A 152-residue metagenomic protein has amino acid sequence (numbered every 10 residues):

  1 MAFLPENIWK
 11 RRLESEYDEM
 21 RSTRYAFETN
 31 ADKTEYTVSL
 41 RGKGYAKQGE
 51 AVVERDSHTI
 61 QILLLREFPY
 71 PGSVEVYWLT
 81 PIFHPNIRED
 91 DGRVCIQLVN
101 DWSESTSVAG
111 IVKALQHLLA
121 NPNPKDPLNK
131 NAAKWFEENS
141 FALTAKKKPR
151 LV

Functional and structural regions predicted by a protein language model:
M1-V152: UBC/E2-like fold recognition across ubiquitin and ubiquitin-like conjugation systems, capturing catalytically active
